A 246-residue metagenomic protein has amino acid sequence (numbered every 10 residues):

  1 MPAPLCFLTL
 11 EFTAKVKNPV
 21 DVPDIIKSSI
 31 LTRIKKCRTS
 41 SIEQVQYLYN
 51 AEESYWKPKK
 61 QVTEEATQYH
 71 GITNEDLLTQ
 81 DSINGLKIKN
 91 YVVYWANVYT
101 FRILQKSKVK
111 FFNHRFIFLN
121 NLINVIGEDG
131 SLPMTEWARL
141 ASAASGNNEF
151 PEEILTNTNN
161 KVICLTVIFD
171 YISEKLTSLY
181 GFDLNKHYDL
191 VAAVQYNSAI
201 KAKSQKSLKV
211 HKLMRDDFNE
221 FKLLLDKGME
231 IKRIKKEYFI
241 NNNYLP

Functional and structural regions predicted by a protein language model:
M1-D24, L31-N50, Q61, H70-P246: DEDD superfamily 3′-5′ metal-dependent exonuclease/proofreading module
E53-P58: A short beta-strand-loop structural module common to alpha/beta enzyme folds
